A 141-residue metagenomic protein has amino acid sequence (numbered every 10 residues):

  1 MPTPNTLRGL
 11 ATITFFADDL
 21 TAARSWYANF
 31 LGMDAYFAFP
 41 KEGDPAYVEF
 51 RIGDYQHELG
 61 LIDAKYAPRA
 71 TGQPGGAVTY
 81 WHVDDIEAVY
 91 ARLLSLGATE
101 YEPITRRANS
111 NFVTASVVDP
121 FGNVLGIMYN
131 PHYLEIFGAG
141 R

Functional and structural regions predicted by a protein language model:
M1-T6, A38, Y90-R141: Vicinal oxygen chelate
N5-R8, T14-H57: Core segments of cupin and vicinal oxygen chelate
G9-D18, V48-G53, P68-L94, V113-V118 (+1 more regions): Vicinal oxygen chelate
A22-S25, N29, E87-S95, T99: Replace "anionic and nucleotidyl ligands
E42, R69-T71, A108-N109: Short glycine/serine/proline-enriched coil/turn segments at secondary-structure junctions
G60: Charged phosphate-binding loop/patch that engages nucleotide di/tri-phosphates or the phosphate backbone of nucleic
D63: Ligand-binding pocket scaffold of soluble enzyme catalytic domains
Y66-A70, Y133-I136: A short local loop/turn or secondary-structure capping micro-motif enriched for an aromatic residue
